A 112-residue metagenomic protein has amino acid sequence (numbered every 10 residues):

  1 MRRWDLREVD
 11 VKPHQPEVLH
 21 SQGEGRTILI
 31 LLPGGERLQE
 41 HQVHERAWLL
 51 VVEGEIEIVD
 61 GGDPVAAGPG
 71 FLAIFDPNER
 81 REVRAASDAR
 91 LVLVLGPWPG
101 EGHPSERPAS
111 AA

Functional and structural regions predicted by a protein language model:
M1-I28, V59, R107-A112: A short, N-terminal "cap"/entry segment at the start of jelly-roll beta-barrel domains of the cupin/DSBH fold
K12-P13, R26-V43: Conserved short histidine dyad/triad with adjacent acidic residue
G25, G34, H44, D63 (+2 more regions): A generic "binding-loop/recognition-motif" signal
R37, F71-L72, R80, R90: Residue-level marker of beta-strand positions
E45-G61: Glycine- and acidic-residue-biased ligand/ion/polar-headgroup-sensing regions
V52-E53, G68-P69, S87: A cytosolic small-molecule/anion-sensing beta-strand core signal
G61-N78: Short acidic-glycine-tyrosine-enriched beta hairpin
P77-E101: Ligand-binding loop in jelly-roll beta-barrel domains
